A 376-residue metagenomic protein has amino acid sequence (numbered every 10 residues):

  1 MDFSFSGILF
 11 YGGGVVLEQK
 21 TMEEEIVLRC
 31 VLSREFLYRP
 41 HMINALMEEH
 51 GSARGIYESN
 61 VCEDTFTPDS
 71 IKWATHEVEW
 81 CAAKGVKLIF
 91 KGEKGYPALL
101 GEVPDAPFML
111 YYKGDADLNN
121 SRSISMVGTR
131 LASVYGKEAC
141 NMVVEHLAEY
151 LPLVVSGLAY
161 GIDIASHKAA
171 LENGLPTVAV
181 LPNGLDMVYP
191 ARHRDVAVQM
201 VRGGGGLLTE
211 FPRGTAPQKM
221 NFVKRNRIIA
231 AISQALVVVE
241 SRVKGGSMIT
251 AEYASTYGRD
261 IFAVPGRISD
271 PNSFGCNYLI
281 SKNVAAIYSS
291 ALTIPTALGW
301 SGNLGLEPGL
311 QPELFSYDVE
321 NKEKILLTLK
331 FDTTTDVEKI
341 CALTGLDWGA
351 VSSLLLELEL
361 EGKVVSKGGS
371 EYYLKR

Functional and structural regions predicted by a protein language model:
F5, L9-G95, E361-K363, G368-R376: Short, small/acidic-rich helices and loops at N termini and domain boundaries of DNA replication/processing enzymes
V16-E23, F90-R376: Glycine-biased, small-residue-rich flexible motifs in mid-sequence functional cores and linkers
